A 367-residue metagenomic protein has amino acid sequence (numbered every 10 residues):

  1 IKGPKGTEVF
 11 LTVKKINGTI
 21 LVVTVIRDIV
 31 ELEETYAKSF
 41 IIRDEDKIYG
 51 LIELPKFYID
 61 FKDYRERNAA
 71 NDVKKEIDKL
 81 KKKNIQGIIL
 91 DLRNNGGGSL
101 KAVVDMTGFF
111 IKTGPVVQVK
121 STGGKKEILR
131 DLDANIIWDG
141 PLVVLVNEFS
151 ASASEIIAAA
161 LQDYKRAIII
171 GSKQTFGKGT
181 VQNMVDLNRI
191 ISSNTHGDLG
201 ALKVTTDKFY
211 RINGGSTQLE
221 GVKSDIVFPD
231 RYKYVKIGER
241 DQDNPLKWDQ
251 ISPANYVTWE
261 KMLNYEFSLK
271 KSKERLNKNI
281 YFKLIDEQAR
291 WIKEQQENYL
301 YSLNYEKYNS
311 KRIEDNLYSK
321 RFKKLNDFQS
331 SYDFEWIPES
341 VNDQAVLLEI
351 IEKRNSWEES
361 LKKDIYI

Functional and structural regions predicted by a protein language model:
I1-S192: Cleft-lining beta-strand/loop regions that shape enzyme active-site pockets
K5, T19, D46, F110 (+6 more regions): A short, structural micro-pattern
F10, T24, L51, P141 (+3 more regions): Generic structural signal for residues positioned in beta-strands
L32-S39, Y58, V116, I128-L129 (+6 more regions): Generic preference for hydrophobic/aromatic residues in regular secondary structure cores
A134-W138, I191-T195, D249-Y256, L269: A general structural signal for short secondary-structure boundary/capping elements
A153, K165, I170-I237: Polar, glycine-rich mid-to-C-terminal structural blocks that act as macromolecule-binding/assembly scaffolds
R211-I367: Conserved functional hotspot residues or short segments at active or partner-binding sites across diverse domains
